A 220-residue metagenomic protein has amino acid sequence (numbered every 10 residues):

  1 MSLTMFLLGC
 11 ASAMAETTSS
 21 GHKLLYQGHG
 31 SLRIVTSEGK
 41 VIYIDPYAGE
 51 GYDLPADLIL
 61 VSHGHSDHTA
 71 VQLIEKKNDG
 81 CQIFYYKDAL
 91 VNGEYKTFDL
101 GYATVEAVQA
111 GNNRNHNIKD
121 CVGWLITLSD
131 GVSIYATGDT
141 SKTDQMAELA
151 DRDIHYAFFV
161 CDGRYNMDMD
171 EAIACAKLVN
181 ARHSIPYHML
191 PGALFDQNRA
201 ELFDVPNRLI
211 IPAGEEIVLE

Functional and structural regions predicted by a protein language model:
M1-G9: Bacterial N-terminal signal peptides
A15-L54, L58, D88-R152, P212-E220: Core dinuclear metal-dependent hydrolase active-site scaffold
K40, K77-Q82, V179-H183: A short helix->loop->beta-strand "cap" motif at the edges of active sites that frequently abuts
A48-K87: Di-metal (Zn2+ and/or Mg2+/Mn2+) metal-binding site signature of metallo-dependent hydrolases with the MBL/beta-CASP
G49-G51, G64-A70, L90, K96-F98 (+4 more regions): Active-site environment of divalent metal-dependent phosphoester hydrolases
L60-V61, E106, F159, P186: Redox-cofactor binding/interface segments in oxidoreductases and associated redox assembly factors
I83-F84, Y135, I185: Structural detector of well-ordered beta-strand residues that form the stable sheet scaffold of enzyme domains
K142-L219: Cap/insert and terminal regions of metallo-dependent hydrolase folds
